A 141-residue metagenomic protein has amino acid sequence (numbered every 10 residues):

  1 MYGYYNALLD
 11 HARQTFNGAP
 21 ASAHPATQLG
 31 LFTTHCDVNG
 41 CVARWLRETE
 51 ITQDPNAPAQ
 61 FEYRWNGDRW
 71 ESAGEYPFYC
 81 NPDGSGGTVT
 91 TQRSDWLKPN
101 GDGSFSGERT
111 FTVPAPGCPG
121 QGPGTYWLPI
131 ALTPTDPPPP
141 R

Functional and structural regions predicted by a protein language model:
M1-A21, L46-E50, F105-R109: Tryptophan-anchored aromatic micro-motifs
M1-Y2, T33-G40, Y63-R69, W96-S106 (+1 more regions): A short, structured loop/turn motif at beta-sheet edges
G3-A7, Q28-F32, G74, F105-R109 (+1 more regions): One face of beta-strands
L9-R13, T34-C36, F78, F111-A115 (+1 more regions): Beta-strand elements of well-folded, non-transmembrane domains
A12, N17, P25, N66 (+1 more regions): Extracytoplasmic/secretory-pathway segments with low complexity and glycosylation-like composition
A12-A21, Y79-S85, V113-P123: Flexible, membrane-facing loop/turn or short amphipathic-helix motifs that contact lipid bilayers or gate lipid-binding
S22-Q92: Predominantly extracellular/secreted and cell-surface proteins with exposed, flexible low-complexity segments
S106-R141: Edge beta-strand at a domain terminus
